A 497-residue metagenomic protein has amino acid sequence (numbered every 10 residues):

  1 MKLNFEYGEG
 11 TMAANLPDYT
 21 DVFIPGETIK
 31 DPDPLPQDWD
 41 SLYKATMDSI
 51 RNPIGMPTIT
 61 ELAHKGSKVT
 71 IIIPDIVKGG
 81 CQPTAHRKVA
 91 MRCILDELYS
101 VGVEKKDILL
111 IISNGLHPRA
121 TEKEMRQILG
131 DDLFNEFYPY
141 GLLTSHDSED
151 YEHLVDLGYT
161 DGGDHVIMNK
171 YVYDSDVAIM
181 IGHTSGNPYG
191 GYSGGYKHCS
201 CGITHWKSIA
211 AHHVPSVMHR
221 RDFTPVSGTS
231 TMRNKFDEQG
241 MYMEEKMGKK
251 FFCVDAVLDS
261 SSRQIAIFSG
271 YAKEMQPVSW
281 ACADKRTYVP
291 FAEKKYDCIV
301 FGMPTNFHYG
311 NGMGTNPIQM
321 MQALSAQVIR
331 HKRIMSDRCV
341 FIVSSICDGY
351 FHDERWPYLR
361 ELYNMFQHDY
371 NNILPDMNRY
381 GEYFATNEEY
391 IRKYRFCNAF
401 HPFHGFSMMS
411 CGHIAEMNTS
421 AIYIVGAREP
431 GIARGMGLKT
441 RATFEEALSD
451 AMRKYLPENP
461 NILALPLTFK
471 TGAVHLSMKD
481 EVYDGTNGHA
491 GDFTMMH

Functional and structural regions predicted by a protein language model:
M1-P32, Y43, M47-R51, S410-H497: Extended hydrophobic packing segments that form well-structured cores
D31-H64, T315, M321-Q322, E445: N-terminal glycine-/serine-/threonine-rich phosphate-binding loop
I50, I54-P57, K273-P290, A323-K332 (+2 more regions): A short, acidic, amphipathic alpha-helical segment used as a generic capping/interface helix at domain edges
M56-P118, M321-I334, C339-V340, S345-F351 (+2 more regions): N-terminal active-site beta-alpha-beta segment that forms phosphate/nucleotide-binding and substrate-recognition loops
T70-I72, I179-I181, D297-G302, I342 (+1 more regions): Structural motif
T84-D164: Well-ordered mid-protein domain cores that form the structural environment of catalytic cofactors
F134-K295, G302-T305, Q322-M335: Conserved, well-structured core segments that form the ligand-binding/active-site neighborhood of functional domains
G314, I318-A421: C-terminal catalytic subdomain
